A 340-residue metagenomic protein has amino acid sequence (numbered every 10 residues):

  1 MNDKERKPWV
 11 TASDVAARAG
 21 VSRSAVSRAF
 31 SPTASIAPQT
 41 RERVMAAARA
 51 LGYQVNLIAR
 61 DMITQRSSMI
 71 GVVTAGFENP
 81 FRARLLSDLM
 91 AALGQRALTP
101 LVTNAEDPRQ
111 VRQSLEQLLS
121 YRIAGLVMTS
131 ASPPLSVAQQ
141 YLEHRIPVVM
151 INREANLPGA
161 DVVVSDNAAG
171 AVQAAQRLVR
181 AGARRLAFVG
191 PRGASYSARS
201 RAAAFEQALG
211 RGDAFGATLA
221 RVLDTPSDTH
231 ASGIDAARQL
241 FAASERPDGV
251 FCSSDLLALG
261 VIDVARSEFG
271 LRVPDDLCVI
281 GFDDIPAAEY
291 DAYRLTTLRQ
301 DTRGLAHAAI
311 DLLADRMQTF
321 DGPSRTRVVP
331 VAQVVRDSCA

Functional and structural regions predicted by a protein language model:
M1-S67: N-terminal helix-turn-helix DNA-binding module of bacterial transcription factors
N2-K7, Q65-Q176: Alpha-helical recognition/docking segments in bacterial nutrient-uptake and carbohydrate-utilization systems
L57, A75-R84, V102-Q110, R153 (+6 more regions): Hinge/beta->alpha junction and helix N-cap segments in small-molecule ligand-binding domains
V111-R122, S232-E245: Short, well-structured alpha-helical segments in soluble
R122-S130, A187-G190, L223, S244-S254 (+1 more regions): Periplasmic-binding protein-like
R185, A217-A220, L271-D276: Short acidic capping loops at alpha-helix termini that bridge into adjacent secondary structure
A243-A340: Flexible loop/turn connectors
